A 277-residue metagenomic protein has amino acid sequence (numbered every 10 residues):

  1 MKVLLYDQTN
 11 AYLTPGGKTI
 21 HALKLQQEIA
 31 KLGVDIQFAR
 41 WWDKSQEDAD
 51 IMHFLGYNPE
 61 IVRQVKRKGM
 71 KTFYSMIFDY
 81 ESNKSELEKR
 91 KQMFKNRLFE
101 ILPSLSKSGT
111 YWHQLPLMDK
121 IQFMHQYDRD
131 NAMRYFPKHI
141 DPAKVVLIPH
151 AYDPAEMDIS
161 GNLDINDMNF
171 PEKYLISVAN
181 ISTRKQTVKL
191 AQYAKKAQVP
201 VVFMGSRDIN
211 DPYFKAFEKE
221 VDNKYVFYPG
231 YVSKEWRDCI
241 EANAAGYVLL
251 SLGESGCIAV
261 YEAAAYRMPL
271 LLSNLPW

Functional and structural regions predicted by a protein language model:
L98-I121: Membrane-proximal helix-turn-helix segments that form the acceptor-binding/catalytic region of lipid-linked
Q122, N166-K185, A191-Q198, V202: Conserved donor-binding/catalytic core segment of Leloir-type glycosyltransferases
M133, P149-E172: Acidic anion/phosphate-binding donor-loop and adjacent secondary structure in glycosyltransferase catalytic cores
P200-V226, W236: Short, structured helix-loop element that forms part of the nucleotide-activated donor/catalytic region
Y231-V232, C239-A244: Short alpha-helical donor nucleotide-sugar binding micro-motif in glycosyltransferases
D238, V260-A265, P276: Short alpha-helical segment that forms part of, or immediately flanks, the ligand-binding pocket in carbohydrate-active
L252-G253: Aromatic "clamp/platform" in nucleotide-sugar-dependent glycosyltransferases that forms part of the donor/acceptor
P269-L272: Short hydrophobic beta-strand element within catalytic cores of glycosyltransferases and related nucleotide-activated
